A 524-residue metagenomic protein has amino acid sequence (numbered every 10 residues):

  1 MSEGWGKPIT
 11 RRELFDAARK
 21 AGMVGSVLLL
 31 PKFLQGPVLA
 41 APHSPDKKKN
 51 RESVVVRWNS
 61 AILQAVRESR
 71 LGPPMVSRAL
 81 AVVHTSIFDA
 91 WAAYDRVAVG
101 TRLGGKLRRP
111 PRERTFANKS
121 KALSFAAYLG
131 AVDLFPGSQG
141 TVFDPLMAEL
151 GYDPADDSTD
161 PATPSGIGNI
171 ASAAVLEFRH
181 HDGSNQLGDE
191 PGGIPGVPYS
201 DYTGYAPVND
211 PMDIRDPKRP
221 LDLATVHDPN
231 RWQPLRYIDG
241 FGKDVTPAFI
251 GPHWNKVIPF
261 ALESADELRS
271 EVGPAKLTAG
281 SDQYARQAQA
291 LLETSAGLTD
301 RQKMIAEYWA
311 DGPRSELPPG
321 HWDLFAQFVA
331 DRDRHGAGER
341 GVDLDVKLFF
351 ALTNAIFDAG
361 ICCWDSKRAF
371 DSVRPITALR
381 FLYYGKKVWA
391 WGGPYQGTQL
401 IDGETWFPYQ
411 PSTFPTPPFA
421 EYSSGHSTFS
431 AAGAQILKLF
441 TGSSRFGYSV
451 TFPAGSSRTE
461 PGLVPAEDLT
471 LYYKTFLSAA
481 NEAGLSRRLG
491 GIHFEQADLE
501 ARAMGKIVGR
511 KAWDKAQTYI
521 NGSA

Functional and structural regions predicted by a protein language model:
M1-K20, K32, G36: N-terminal secretory signal peptides
W5-P8, E13-L14, S26, E339 (+1 more regions): A general, composition-driven signal for non-globular sequence regions
K7-P8, F15-D16, L28-P31, P74 (+2 more regions): General helical secondary-structure elements
A41-A524: Acidic/polar surface patches and capping/hinge elements
